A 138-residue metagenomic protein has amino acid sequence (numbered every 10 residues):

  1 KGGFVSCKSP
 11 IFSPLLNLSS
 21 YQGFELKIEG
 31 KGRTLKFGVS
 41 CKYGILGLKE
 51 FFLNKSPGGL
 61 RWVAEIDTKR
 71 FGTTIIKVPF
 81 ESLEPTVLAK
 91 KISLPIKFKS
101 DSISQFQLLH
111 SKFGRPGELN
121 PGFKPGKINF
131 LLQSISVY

Functional and structural regions predicted by a protein language model:
K1-Y138: Beta-rich carbohydrate-recognition modules and glycan-binding surfaces
